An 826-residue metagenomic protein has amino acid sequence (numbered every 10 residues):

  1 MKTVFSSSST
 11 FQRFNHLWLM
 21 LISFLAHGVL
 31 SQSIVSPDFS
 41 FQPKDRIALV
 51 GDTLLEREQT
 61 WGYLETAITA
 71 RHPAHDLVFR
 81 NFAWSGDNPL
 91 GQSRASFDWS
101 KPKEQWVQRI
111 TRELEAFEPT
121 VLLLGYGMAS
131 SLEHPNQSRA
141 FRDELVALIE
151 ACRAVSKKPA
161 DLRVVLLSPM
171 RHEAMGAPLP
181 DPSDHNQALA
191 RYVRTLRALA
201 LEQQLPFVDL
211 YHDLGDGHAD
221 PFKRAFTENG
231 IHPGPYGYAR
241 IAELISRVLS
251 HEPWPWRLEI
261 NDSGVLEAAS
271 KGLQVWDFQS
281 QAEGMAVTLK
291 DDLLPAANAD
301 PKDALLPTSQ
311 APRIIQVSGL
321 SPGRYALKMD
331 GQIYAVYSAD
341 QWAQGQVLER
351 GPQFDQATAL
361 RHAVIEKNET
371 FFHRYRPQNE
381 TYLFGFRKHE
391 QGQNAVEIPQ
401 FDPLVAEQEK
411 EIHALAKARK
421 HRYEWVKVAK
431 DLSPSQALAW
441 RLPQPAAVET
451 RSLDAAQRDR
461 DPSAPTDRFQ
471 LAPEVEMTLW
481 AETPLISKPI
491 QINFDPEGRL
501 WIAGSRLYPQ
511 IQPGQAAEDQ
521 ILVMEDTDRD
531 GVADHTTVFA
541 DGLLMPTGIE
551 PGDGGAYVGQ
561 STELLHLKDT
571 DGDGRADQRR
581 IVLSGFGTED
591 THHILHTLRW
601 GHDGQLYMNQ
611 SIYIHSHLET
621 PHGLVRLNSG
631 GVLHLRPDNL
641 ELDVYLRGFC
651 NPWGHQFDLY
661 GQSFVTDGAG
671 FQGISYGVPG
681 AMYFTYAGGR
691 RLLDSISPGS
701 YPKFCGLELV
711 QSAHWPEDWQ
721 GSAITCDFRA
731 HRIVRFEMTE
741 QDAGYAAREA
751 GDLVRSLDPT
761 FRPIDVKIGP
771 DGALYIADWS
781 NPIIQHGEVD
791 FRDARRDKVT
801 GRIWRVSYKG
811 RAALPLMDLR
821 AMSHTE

Functional and structural regions predicted by a protein language model:
N15-G28: Bacterial N-terminal signal peptides
S31-S85, I110-E118, L122, L327: Serine-esterase "nucleophile elbow" of acetyl-processing enzymes
Q42, Q59, P73, R224-S452: Conserved catalytic region of serine esterases and O-acyltransferases that act on ester linkages in lipids
R46-V50, V78-A83, T120-Y126, R163-S168 (+7 more regions): Structural recognition of the beta-strand scaffold that forms the well-ordered cores of secreted hydrolase catalytic
V50, T60-G62, W84, P89-R142 (+1 more regions): Oxyanion-hole/transition-state-stabilizing segment in secreted/luminal serine hydrolases and related acyltransferases
A74, D87-Q92, K101, Q108 (+7 more regions): Serine-dependent acyl-ester chemistry module
A174-L210, A304-G319: Substrate-gating cap/lid alpha-helix
Q436-T825: Beta-propeller domains with acidic blade repeats across secreted/periplasmic ectodomains and cytosolic WD/CNH propellers
